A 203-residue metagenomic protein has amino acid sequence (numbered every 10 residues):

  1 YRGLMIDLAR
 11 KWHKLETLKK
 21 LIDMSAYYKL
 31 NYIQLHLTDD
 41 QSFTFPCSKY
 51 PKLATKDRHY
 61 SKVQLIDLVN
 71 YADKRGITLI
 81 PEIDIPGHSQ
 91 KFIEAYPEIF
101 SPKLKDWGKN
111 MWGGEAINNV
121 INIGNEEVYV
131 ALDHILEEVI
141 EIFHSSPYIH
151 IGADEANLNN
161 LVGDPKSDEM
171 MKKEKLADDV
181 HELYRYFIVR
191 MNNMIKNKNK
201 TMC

Functional and structural regions predicted by a protein language model:
Y1-H150, D164, R190: Feature activates predominantly on carbohydrate-active enzymes
D133-C203: Gly/Pro-rich turn-and-neighbor structural signature
